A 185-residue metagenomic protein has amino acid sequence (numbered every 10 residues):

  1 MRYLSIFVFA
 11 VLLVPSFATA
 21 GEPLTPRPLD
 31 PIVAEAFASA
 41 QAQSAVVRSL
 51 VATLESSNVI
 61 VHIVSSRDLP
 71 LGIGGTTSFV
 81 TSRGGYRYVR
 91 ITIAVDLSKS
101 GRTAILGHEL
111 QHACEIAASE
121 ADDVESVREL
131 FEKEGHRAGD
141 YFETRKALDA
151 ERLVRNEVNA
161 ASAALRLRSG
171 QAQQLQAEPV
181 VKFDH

Functional and structural regions predicted by a protein language model:
S5-S16: Bacterial N-terminal signal peptides
A18-G21: Boundary at the C-terminal end of the N-terminal hydrophobic targeting segment
A42-A52, V59-R83, S100, V124-H185: Metalloprotease/metallohydrolase-associated module, dominated by Zn2+-dependent proteases
Y86-Y88: Extracytoplasmic
R90-L106: Short pre-active-site segment immediately N-terminal to the catalytic Zn-binding motif
A104-A117: Active-site recognition of the HExxH zinc-binding catalytic motif
C114, A121-E125: Extracytoplasmic/periplasmic soluble domains downstream of a signal peptide or transmembrane helix
